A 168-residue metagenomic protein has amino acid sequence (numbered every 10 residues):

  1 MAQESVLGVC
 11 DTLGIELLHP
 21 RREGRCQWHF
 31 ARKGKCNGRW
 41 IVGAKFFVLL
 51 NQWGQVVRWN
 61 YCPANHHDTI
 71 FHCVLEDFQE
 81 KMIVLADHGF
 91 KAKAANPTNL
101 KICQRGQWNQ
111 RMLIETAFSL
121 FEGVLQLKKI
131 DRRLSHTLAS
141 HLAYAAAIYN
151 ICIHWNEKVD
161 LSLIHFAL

Functional and structural regions predicted by a protein language model:
M1-N96, K101-I102: Polybasic low-complexity intrinsically disordered regions
Q104-L168: Basic, amphipathic alpha-helical segments enriched in Lys/Arg and hydrophobic/aromatic residues
